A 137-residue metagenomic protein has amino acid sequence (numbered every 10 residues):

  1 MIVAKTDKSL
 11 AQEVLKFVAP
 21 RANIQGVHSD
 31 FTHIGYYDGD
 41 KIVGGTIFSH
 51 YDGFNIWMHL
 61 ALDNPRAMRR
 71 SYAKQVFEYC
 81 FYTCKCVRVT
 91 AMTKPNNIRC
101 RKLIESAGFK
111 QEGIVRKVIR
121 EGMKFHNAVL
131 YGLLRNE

Functional and structural regions predicted by a protein language model:
M1-I24: Short amphipathic alpha-helix that is part of the acyltransferase structural core
D30-G44: Conserved beta-hairpin
D40-G45, I56, H126: Glycine-rich phosphate/pyrophosphate-binding loop shared by adenosine-nucleotide-utilizing enzymes
G53-N64, M92: Conserved acetyl-CoA binding element of GNAT-fold acetyltransferases
M68-Y79, I98-S106: Conserved acetyl-CoA-binding loop-helix of GNAT-fold acetyltransferases
Y82-T93: Conserved GNAT acetyl-CoA-binding A-motif
A91-R101, V118: Conserved beta-strand-loop-alpha-helix junction that forms the acyl-donor binding cleft
K110-F125: Conserved catalytic-core motifs of GNAT/GCN5-like acyltransferases
